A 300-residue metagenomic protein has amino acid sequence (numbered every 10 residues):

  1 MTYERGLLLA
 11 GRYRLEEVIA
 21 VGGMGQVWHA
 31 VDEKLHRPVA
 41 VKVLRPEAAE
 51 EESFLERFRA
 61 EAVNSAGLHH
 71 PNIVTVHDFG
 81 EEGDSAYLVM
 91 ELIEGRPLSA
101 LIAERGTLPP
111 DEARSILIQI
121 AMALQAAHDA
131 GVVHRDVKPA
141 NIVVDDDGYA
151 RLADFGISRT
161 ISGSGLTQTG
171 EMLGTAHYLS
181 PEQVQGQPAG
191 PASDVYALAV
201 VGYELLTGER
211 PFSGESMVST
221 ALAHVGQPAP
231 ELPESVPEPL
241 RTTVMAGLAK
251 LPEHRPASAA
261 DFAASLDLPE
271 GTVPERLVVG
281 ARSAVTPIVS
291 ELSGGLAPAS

Functional and structural regions predicted by a protein language model:
M1-S283: Eukaryotic protein kinase
A284-S300: C-terminal or otherwise distal, non-catalytic regulatory regions appended to signaling enzyme catalytic cores
